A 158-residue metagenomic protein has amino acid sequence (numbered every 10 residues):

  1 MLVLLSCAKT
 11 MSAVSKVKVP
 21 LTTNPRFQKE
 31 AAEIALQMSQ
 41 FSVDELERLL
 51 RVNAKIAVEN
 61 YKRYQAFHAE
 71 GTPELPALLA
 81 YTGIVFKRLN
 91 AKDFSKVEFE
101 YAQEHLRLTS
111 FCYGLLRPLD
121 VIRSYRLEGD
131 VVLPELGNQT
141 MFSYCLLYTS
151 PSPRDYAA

Functional and structural regions predicted by a protein language model:
L4-D93: Active-site helix-to-loop segments that bind/position phosphate- or nucleotide-bearing substrates and donors across
P25-K29, V132, D155: Short, surface-exposed linear patches
F67-E70, Y144, P153: Short amphipathic alpha-helical surface micro-motifs
I84-S150: Structured, non-membrane catalytic/scaffold regions adjacent to prosthetic-group chemistry
Y148-A158: Single conserved hydrophobic/aromatic residue that forms the stacking wall/gate of nucleotide- or nucleobase-binding
